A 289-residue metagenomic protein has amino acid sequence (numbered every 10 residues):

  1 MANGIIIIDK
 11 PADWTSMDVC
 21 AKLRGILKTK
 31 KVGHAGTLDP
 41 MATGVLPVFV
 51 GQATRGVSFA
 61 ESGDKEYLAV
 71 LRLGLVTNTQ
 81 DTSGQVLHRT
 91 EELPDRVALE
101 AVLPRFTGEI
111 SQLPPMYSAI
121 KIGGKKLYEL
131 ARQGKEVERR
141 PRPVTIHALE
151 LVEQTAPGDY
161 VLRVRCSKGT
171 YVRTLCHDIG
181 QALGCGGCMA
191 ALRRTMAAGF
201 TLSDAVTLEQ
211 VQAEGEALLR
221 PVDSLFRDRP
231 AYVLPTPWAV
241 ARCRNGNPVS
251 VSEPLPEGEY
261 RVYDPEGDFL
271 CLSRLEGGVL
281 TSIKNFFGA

Functional and structural regions predicted by a protein language model:
M1-P11, M17-H34, L38, A42-V45 (+2 more regions): Accessory RNA 3′-end/elbow-binding domains used by RNA modification enzymes
M1-S167, T174, D178-D204: Catalytic cores of RNA-modifying enzymes
H88-E91, K126, G169-R173, R242-E257: A short, terminal or domain-edge coil/loop segment
